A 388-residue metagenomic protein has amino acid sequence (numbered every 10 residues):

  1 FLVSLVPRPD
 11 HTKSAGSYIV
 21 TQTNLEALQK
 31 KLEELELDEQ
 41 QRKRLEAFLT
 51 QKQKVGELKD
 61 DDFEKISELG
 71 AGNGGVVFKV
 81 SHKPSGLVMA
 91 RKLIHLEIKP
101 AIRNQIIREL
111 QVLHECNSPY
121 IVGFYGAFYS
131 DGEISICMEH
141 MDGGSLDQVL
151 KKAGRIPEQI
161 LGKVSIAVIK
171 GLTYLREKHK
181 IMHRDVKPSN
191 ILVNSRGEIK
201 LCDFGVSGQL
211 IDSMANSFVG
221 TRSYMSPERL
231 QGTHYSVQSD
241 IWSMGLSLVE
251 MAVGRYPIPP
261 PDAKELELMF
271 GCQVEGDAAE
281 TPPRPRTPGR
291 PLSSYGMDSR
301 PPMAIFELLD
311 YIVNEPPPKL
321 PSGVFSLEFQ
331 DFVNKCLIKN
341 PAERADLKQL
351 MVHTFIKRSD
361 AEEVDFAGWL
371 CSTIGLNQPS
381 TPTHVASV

Functional and structural regions predicted by a protein language model:
F1-G56: Intrinsically disordered, low-complexity regulatory segments that flank or precede the catalytic domain of eukaryotic
I66-N73, V77: Protein kinase glycine-rich loop
V76-E97: Glycine-rich ATP phosphate-binding loop
L93-C116: Conserved N-lobe beta3->alphaC-helix segment of eukaryotic protein kinase catalytic domains
A127: Activation-segment/catalytic-loop signature of the eukaryotic protein kinase fold
G132-S145: Conserved short submotifs of the Hanks-type protein kinase catalytic core that shape the nucleotide-binding pocket
V164-S165: Activation segment signature within eukaryotic-like protein kinase domains
